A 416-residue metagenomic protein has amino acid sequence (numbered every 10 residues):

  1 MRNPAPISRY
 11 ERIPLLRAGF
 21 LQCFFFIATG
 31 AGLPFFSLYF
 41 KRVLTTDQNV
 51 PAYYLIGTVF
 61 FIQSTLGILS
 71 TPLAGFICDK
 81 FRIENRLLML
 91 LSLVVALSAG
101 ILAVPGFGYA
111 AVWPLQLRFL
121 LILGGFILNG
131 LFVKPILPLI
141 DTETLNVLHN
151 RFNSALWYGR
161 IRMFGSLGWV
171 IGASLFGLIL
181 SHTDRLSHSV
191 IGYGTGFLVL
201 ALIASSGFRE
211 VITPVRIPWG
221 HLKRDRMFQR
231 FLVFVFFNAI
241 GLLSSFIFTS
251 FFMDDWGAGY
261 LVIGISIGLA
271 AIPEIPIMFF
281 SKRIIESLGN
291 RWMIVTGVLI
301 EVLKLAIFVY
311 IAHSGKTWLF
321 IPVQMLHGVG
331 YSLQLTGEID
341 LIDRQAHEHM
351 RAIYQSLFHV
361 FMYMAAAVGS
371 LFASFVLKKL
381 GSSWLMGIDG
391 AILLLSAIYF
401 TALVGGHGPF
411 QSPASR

Functional and structural regions predicted by a protein language model:
A5-G67, M227-S266: Helix-loop boundary and gating motifs at the non-cytosolic
F36, V133-N150, L333-A346: Intracellular juxtamembrane helix-capping segments at the cytosolic ends of symmetry-related transmembrane helices
G57-F76, G268-F280: Central cavity-lining transmembrane alpha-helices of secondary-active solute carriers, predominantly the Major
L69-I83, L180-S181, I277-N290, L377-K378: Helix-to-loop junctions at the C-terminal end of transmembrane segments in multipass secondary transporters
L93-L115, I300-H313: C-terminal ends and interior cores of transmembrane alpha-helices in multi-pass membrane transporters/permeases
H188-S205, L385-L403: Symmetry-related core transmembrane helices of the 12-TM Major Facilitator Superfamily/SLC fold
W292-E338: C-terminal transmembrane helical hairpin of 12-TM major facilitator-type secondary transporters
A352-K379: A late C-terminal transmembrane helix in Major Facilitator Superfamily
